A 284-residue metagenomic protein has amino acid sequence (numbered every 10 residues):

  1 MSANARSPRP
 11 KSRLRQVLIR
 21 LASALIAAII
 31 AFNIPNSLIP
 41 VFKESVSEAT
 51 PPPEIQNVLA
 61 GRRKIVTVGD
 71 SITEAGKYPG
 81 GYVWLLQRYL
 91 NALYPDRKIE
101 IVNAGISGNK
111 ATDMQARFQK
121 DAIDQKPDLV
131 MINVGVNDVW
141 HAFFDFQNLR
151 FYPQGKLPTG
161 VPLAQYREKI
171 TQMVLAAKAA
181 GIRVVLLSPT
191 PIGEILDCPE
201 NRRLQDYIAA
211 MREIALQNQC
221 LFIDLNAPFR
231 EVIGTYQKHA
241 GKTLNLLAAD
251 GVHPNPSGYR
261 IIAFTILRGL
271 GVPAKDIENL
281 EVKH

Functional and structural regions predicted by a protein language model:
M1-V68, T73-G80, R88-R97, D124-D128 (+2 more regions): N-terminal secretory targeting modules
K11, R15-Q16, W84-E100, N109 (+1 more regions): Alpha-helical cap/lid subdomain in secreted, periplasmic, or secretory-pathway luminal O-acyl-processing enzymes
G69-D70, I106, V134: Short glycine-centered, acidic/aromatic-flanked micro-motifs in structured strand/loop junctions that mark active-site
A75-P79, G108-D113: Acidic-and-aromatic substrate-binding clefts and catalytic sites of carbohydrate-active enzymes
N103: Active-site-proximal beta-strand elements of phosphoester/diester hydrolases
